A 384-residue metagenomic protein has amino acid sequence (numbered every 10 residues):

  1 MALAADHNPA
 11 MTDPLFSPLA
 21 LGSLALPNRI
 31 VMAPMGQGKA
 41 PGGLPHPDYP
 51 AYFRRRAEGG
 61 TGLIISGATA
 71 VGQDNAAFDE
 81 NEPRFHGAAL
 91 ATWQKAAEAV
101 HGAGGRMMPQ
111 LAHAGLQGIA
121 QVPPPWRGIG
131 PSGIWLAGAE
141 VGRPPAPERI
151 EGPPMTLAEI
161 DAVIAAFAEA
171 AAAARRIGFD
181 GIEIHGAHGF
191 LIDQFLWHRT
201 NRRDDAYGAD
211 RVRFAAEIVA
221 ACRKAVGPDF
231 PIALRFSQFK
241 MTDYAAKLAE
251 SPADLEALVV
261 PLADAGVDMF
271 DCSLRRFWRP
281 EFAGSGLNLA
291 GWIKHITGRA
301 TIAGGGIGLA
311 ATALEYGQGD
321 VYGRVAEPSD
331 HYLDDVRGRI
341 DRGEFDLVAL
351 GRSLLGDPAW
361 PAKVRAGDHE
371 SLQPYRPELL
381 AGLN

Functional and structural regions predicted by a protein language model:
A2-N384: Flavin-dependent oxidoreductase catalytic cores
